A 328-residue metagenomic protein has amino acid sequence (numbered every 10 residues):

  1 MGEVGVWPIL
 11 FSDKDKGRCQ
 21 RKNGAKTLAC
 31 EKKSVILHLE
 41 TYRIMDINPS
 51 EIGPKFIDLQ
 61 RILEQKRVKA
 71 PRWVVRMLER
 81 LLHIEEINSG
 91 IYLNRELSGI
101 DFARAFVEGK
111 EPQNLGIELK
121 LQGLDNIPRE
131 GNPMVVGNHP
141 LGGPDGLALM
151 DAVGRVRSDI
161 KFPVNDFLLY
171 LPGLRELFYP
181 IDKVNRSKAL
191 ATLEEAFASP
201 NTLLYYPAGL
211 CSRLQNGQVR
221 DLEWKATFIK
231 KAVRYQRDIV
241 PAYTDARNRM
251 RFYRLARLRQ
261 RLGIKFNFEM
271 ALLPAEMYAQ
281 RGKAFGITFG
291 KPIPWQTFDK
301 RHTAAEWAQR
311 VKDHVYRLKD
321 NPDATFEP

Functional and structural regions predicted by a protein language model:
G2-G5, G17, G24: Residue-identity detector for glycine
I9, K14, I36-H38, R43 (+1 more regions): Short, positively charged and aromatic/hydrophobic N-terminal segments
A25-A29, T41: Ala/Thr-enriched low-complexity intrinsically disordered regions
Y42-P133, G146-A148, R155-R157, L168 (+2 more regions): Membrane-anchoring hydrophobic helices of lipid-metabolizing enzymes
I117, K183-S187, D221-L222: A conditional alpha-helix N-cap/helix-loop micro-motif detector
G154, S158-A198: Conserved nucleotide-cofactor-binding alpha/beta core module
L190-P328: Non-catalytic C-terminal accessory region of glycerolipid acyltransferases and related lyso-lipid remodeling enzymes
